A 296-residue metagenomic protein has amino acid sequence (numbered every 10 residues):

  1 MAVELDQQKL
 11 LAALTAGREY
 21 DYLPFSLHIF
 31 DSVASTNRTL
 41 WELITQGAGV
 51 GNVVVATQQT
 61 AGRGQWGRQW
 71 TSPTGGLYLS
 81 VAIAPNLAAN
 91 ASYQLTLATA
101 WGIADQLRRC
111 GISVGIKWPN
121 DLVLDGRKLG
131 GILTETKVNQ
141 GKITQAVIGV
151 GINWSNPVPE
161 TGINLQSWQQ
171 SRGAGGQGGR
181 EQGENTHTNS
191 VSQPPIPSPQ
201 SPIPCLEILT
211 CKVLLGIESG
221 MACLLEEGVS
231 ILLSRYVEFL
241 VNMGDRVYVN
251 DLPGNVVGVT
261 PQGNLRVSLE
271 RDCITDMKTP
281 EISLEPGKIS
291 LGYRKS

Functional and structural regions predicted by a protein language model:
M1-R109, G130, K137: N-terminal lobe of the biotin/lipoate ligase/transferase fold
A2-D6, L10-A13, Y22, L97-V114 (+2 more regions): Long, positively charged amphipathic alpha-helical accessory segments at protein N-termini or as interdomain linkers
D121: Conserved active-site carboxylates
